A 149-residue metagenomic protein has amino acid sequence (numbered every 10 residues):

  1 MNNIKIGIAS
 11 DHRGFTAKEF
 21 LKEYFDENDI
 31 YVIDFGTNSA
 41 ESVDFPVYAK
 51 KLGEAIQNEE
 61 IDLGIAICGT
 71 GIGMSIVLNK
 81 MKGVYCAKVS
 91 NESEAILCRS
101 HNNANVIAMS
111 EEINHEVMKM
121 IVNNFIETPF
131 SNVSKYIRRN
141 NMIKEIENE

Functional and structural regions predicted by a protein language model:
N2-N3, N103: Phosphate-coordination loops involved in phosphoryl transfer and adenosine-cofactor binding
K5-L21: N-terminal beta1-alpha1 ligand-phosphate binding loop
A9, R13, E92-E149: C-terminal binding/interaction regions
F20, K51, I121-N124: Alpha-helical elements of Rossmann-like donor-binding domains used by nucleotide-donor carbohydrate transfer enzymes
E23-Y31, G83: Short helix-loop-beta junction
Y31-S42: A short beta-strand-loop structural module common to alpha/beta enzyme folds
Y48-A87: Helix-adjacent hinge/juxtasegments
